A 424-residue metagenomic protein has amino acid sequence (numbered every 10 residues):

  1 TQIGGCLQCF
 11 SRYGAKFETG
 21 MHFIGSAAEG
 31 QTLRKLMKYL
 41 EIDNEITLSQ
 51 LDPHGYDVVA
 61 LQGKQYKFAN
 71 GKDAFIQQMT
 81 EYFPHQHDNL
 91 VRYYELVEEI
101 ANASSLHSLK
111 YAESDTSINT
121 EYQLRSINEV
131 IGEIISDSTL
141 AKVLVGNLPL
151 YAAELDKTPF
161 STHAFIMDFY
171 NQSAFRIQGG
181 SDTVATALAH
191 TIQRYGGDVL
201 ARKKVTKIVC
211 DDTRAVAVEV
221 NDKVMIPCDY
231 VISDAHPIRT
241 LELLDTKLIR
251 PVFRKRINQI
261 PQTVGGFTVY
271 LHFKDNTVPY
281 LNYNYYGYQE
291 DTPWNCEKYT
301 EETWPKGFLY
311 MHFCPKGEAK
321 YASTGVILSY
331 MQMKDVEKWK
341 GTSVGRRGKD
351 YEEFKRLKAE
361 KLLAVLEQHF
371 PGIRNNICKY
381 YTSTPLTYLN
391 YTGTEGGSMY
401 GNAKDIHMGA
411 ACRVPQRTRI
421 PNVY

Functional and structural regions predicted by a protein language model:
T1-L96: N-terminal glycine-rich phosphate/pyrophosphate-binding loop and immediately adjacent elements
T47-S49, D198-L200, C378: General small-molecule cofactor/ligand-binding pocket signal
L61-T158: Rossmann-like flavin
Q62-G63, A153-T158, V209-V216, Y321-S323: A short, glycine/Asx- and small/polar-enriched loop/turn that sits immediately N-terminal to a beta-strand
T139-L155, Q368-Y424: A glycine-rich dinucleotide-binding beta-alpha-beta segment and adjacent secondary-structure elements that constitute
A164-E219: Helical element adjacent to the flavin cofactor pocket in flavoenzyme catalytic cores
R176, T206-K320: Mid-domain catalytic core of redox enzymes that form a hydrophobic substrate pocket/lid adjacent to a catalytic redox
K274-L386: C-terminal segments that line or cap access tunnels to active or ligand-binding sites in enzymes and enzyme-associated
